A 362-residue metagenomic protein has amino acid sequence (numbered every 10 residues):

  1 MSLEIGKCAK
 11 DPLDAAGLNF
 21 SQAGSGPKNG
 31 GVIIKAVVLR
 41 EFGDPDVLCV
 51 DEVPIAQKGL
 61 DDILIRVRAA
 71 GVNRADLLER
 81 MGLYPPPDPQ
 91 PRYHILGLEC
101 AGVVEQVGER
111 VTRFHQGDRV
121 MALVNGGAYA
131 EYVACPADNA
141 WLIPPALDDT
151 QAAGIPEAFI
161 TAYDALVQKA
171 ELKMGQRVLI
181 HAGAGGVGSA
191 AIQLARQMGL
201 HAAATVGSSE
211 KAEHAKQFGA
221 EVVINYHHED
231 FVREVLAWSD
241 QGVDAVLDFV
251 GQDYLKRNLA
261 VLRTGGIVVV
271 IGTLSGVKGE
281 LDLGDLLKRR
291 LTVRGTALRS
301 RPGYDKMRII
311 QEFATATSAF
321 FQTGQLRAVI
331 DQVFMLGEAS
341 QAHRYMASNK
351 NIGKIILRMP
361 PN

Functional and structural regions predicted by a protein language model:
K28-V32, D305-N362: C-terminal hydrophobic helical "lid"/dimerization subdomain of Rossmann-like NAD(P)H-dependent oxidoreductases
P54-V72, Y84-G127: Glycine-rich beta-strand-centered segment in the early N-terminal region that forms part of a ligand/cofactor-binding
H115, P145-D148, E171-R177: Short helix-loop-beta connector
M121, L179, I224, V246-L247 (+1 more regions): N-terminal Rossmann-like NAD(P) cofactor-binding module of classical short-chain dehydrogenase/reductase
V124-A137: A structural motif shared across PLP-dependent enzymes of the aminotransferase-like
A153-H228: Mid-domain Rossmann-like dinucleotide-binding core that forms the NAD(H)/NADP(H) cofactor-binding site
M198, V206, V250-Q325, R358-N362: Glycine-rich phosphate-binding loop and adjacent beta-alpha segment of Rossmann(oid) nucleotide-cofactor-binding
F231-D240: Short amphipathic alpha-helix with an adjacent loop that forms part of the alpha/beta core around
